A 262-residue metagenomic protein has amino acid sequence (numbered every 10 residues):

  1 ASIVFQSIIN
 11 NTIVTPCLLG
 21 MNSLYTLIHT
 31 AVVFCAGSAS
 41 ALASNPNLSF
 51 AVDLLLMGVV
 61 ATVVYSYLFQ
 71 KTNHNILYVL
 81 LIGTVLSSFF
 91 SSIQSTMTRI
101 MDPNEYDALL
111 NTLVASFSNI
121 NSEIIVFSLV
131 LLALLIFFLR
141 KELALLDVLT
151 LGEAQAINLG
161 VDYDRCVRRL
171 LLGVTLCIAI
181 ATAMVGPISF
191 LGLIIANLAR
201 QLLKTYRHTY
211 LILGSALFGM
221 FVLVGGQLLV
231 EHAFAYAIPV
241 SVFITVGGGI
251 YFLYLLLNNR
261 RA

Functional and structural regions predicted by a protein language model:
A1-A262: Alpha-helical transmembrane segments in inner-membrane proteins
